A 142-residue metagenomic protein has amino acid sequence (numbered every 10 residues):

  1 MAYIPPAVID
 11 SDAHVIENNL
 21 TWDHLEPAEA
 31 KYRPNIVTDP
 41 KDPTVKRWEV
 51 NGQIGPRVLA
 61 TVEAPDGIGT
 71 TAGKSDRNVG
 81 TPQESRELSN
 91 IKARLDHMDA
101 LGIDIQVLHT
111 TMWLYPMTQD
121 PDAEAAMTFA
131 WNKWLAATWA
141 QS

Functional and structural regions predicted by a protein language model:
M1-S142: Helix-coil boundary/capping segments in enzymes
